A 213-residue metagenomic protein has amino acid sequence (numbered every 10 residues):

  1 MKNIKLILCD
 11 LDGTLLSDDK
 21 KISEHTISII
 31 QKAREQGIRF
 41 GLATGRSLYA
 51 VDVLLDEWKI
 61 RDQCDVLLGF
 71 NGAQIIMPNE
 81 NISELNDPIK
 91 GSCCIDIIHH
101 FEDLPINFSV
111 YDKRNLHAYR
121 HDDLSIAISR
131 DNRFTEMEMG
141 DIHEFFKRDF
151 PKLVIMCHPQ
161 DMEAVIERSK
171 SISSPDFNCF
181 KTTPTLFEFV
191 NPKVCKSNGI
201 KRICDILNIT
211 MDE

Functional and structural regions predicted by a protein language model:
M1, E57-R61, K147, N208: Alpha-helix termination/capping residues and helix-transition junctions
M1-I4, E35: Short, Lys/Arg-enriched, disordered terminal segments
N3-K20: Asp-based phosphoryl-transfer active-site loop
K5-I7, V66, E213: The start of beta-strands in P-loop NTPase/AAA+ ATPase cores
I7, G13, I30-A33, F40 (+2 more regions): Hydrophobic packing within well-folded, soluble alpha/beta domains
E24-L124: Active-site phosphate-binding/coordination module
H100, L104-E213: Conserved acidic, metal-coordinating active-site core of Asp-based, Mg2+-dependent phosphoryl-transfer enzymes
